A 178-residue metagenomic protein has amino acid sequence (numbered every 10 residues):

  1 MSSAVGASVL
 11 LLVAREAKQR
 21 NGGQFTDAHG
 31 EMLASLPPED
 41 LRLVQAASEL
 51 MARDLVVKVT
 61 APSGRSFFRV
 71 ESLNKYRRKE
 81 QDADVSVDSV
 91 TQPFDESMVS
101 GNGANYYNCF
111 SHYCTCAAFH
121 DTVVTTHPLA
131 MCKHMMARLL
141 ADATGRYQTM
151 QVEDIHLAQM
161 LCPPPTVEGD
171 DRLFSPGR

Functional and structural regions predicted by a protein language model:
M1-R178: Long, low-complexity, compositionally biased intrinsically disordered regions
